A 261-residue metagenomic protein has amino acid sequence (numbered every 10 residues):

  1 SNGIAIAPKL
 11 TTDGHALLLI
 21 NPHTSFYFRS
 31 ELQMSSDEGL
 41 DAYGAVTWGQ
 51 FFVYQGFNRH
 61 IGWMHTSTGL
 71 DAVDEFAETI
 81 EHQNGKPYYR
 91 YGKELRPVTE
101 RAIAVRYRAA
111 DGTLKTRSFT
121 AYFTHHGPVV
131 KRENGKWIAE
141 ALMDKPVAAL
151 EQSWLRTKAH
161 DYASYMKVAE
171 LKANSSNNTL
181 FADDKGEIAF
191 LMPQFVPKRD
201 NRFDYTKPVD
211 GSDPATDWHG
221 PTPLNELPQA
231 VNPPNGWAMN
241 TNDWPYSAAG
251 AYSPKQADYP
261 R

Functional and structural regions predicted by a protein language model:
S1-R261: Mature extracytoplasmic enzyme cores
